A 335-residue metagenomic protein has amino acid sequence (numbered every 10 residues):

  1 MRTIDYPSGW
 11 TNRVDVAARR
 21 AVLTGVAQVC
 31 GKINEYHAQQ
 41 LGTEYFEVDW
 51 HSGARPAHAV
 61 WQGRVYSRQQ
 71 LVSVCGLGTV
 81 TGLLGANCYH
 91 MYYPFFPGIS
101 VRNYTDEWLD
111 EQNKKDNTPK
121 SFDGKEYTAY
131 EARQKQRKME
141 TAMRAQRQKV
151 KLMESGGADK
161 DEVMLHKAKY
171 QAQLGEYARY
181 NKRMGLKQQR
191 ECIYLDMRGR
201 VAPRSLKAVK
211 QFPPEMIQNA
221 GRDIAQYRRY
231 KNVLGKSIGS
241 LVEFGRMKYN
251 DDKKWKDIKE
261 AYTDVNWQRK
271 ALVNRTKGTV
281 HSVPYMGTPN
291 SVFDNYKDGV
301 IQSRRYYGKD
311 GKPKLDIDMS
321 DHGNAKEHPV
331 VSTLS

Functional and structural regions predicted by a protein language model:
M1-T81, G98-K309, K314-N324: Domain-core detector
V22, A86-C88, S332: Active-site nucleophilic cysteine motif
L77-F95: C-terminal edge-of-domain segments
M91-Y93, N324-S335: Histidine-centered catalytic micro-motifs
